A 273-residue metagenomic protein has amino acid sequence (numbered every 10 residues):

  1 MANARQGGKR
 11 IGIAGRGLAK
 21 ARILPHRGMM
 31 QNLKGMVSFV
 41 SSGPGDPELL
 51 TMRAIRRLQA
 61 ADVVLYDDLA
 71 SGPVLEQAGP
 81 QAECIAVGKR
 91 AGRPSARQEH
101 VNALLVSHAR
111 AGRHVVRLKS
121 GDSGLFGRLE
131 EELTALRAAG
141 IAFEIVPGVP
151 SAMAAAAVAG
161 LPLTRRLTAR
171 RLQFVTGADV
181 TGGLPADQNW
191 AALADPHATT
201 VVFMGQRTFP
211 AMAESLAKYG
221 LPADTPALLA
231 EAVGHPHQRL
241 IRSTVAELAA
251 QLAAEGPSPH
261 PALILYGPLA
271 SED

Functional and structural regions predicted by a protein language model:
M1-I13: Extreme N-terminal basic, low-complexity initiation segments that serve as generic localization/processing leaders
R10-R22: Intrinsically disordered, low-complexity segments enriched in serine/threonine/proline/glycine and often basic
A19, I23-Q31: Short, positively charged and aromatic/hydrophobic N-terminal segments
M29-P47, M52-V149, A154, A249-A250 (+1 more regions): Class I S-adenosyl-L-methionine
K34-V37, R110-V115, R128, R171 (+1 more regions): A contiguous loop/helix-start segment that scaffolds small-molecule binding in enzyme catalytic cores
A86, R117, I145, R165 (+2 more regions): Structural signal for conserved beta-strand scaffold positions within catalytic alpha/beta enzyme cores
R137-I141, L163, K218-D224: A short alpha->loop->secondary-structure connector
A156-A178: Short, glycine-/small-residue-rich phosphate/pyrophosphate-handling segment
